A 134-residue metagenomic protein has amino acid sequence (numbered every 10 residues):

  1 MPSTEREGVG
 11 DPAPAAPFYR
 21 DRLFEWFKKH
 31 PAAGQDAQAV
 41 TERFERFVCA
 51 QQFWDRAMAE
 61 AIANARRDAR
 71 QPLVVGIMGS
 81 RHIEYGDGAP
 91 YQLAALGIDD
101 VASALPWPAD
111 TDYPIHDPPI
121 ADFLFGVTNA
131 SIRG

Functional and structural regions predicted by a protein language model:
M1-G134: Compositional signal for N-terminal targeting/processing segments
